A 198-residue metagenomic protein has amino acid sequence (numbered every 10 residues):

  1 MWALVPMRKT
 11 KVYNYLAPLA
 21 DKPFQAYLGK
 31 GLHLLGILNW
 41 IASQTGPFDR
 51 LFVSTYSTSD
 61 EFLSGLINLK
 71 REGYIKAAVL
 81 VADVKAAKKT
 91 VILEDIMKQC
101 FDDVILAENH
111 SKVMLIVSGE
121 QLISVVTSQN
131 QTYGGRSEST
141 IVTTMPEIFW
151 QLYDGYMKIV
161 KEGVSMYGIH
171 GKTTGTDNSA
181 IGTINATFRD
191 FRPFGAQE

Functional and structural regions predicted by a protein language model:
M1-E198: PLD/PLD-like phosphodiesterase catalytic module centered on the HKD motif
